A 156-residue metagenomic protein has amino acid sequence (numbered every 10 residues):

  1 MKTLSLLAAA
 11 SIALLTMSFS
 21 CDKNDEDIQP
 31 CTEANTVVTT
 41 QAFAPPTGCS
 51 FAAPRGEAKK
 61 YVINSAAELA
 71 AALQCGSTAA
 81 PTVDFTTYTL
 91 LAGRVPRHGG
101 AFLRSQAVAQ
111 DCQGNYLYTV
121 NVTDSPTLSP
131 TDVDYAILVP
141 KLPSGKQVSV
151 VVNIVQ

Functional and structural regions predicted by a protein language model:
M1-S20: Sec-dependent bacterial lipoprotein signal peptides
I12-A13, Y61, P143-K146: N-terminal processing/targeting junctions
M17-A44, Q156: Bacterial Sec-dependent N-terminal signal peptides
D22, P30-T32, G48-S50, Q74-G76 (+1 more regions): Sequence contexts marking disulfide-bonded cysteines in secreted/extracellular proteins
Q41-L69: Bimodal "functional hotspot" detector
K59-L117: Mature extracytoplasmic domains of secretory-pathway proteins
A101-Q156: Extracytoplasmic electrostatic interaction patches
